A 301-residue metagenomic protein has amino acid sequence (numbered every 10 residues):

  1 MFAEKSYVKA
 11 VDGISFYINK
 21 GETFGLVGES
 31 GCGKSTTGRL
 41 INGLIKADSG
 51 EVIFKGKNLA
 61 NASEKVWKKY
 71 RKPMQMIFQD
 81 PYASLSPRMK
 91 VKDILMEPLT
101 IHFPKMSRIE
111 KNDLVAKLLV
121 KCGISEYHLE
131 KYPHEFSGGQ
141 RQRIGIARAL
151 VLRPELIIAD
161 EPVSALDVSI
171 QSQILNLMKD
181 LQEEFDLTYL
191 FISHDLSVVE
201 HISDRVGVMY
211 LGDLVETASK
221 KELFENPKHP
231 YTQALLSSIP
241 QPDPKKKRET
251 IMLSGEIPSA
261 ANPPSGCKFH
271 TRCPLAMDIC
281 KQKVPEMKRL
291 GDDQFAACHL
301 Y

Functional and structural regions predicted by a protein language model:
M1-E225, S237, A296, Y301: ABC transporter nucleotide-binding domains
M1-F2, Y7, S219-Y301: Short catalytic/signature loops enriched in Gly
